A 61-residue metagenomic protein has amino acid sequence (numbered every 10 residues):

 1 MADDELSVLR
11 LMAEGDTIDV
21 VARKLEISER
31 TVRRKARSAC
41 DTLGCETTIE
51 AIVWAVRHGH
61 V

Functional and structural regions predicted by a protein language model:
M1-R33, H58: Helix-turn-helix DNA-binding segment
K35-S38: Residues within the DNA-recognition helix of helix-turn-helix
C40-V61: Basic, Lys/Arg-enriched C-terminal extension of HTH/homeodomain DNA-binding domains
